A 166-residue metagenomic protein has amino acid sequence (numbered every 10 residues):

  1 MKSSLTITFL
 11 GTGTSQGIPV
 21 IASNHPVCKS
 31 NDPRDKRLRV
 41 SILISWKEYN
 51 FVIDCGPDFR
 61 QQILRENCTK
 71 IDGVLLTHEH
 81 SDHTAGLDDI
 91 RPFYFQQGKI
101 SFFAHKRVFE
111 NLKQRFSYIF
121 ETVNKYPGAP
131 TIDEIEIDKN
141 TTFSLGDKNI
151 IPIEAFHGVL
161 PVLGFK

Functional and structural regions predicted by a protein language model:
M1-K166: Binuclear metal-dependent hydrolase catalytic cores
